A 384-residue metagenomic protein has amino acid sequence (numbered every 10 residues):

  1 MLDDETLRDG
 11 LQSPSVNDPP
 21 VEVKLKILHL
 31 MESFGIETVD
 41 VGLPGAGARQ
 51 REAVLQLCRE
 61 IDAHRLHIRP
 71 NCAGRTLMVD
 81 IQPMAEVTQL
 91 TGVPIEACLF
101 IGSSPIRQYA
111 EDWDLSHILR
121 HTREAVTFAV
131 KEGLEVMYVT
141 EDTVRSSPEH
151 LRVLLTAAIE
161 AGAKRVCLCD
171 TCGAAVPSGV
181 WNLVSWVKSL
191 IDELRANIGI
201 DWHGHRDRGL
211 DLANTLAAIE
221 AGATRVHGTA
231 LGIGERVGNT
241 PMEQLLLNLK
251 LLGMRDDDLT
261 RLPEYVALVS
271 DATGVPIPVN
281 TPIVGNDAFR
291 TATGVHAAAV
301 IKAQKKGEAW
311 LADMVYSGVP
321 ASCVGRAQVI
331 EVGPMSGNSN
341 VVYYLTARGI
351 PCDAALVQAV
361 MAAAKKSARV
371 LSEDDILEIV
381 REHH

Functional and structural regions predicted by a protein language model:
M1-R8, R255-H384: A mid-to-C-terminal "edge-of-domain" accessory segment
L2, D9, S13-E37, V54-R65 (+2 more regions): Alpha/beta enzyme core
E5-R8, V41-A46, A73-R75, F100: Acidic/polar N-terminal loop/beta-strand segments that form early-domain functional surfaces
N17, L43-G47, P70, G74 (+9 more regions): Hydrophobic alpha-helical scaffolding
P19-E22, K26, A48-E52, V79 (+15 more regions): Conserved active-site and cofactor/substrate-binding residues in soluble primary-metabolism enzymes
F34, E60-H64, V87, T91 (+13 more regions): Change "in soluble alpha/beta enzymes" to "in soluble alpha/beta proteins
A73-T76, I101-G102, I283-A288: Short, glycine/charge-rich beta-strand/loop segments that flank catalytic centers and engage negatively charged groups
C172-G307: Catalytic alpha/beta core domains of metabolic enzymes, predominantly
